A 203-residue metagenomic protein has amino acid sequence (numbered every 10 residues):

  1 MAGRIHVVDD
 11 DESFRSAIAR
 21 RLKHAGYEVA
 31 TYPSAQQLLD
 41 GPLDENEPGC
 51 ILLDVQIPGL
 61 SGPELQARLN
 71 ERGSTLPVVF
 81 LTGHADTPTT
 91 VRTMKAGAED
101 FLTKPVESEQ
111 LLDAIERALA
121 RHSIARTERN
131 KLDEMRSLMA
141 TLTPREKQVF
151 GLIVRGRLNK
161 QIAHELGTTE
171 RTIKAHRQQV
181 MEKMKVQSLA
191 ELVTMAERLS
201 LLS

Functional and structural regions predicted by a protein language model:
A2-F14, I18-L22, A35, I51 (+1 more regions): Conserved acidic segment of CheY-like receiver
T31-C50: Acidic, metal-coordinating helix/loop segments flanking the phosphotransfer/catalytic sites of two-component signaling
P33-S34, S61-E64: Acidic catalytic/metal-coordinating carboxylates
D54, T82: Active-site residues of response regulator receiver
P63-T75, R92: Short amphipathic alpha-helix used as the core "switch/output" element in two-component signaling
D86-P88, L102, V106-I115, E165: C-terminal output helix
M181-S203: Basic, Lys/Arg-enriched C-terminal extension of HTH/homeodomain DNA-binding domains
